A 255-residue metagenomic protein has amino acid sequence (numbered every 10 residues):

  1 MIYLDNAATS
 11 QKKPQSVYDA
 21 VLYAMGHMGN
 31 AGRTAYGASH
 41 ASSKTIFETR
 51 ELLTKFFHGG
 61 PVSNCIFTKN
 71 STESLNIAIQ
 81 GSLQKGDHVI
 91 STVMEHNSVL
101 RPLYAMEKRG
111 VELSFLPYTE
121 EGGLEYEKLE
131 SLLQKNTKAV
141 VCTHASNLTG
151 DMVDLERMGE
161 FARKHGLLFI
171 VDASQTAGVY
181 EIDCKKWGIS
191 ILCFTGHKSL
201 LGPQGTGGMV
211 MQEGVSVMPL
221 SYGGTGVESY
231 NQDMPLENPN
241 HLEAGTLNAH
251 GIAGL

Functional and structural regions predicted by a protein language model:
M1-L255: Pyridoxal 5′-phosphate
